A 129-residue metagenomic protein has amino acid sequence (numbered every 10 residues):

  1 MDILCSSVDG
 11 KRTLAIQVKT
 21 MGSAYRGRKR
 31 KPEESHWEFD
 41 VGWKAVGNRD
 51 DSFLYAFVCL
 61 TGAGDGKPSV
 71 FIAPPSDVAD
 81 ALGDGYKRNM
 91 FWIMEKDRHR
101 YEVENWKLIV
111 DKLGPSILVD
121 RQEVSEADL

Functional and structural regions predicted by a protein language model:
L4-L129: Mixed-charge (Asp/Glu-Lys/Arg
